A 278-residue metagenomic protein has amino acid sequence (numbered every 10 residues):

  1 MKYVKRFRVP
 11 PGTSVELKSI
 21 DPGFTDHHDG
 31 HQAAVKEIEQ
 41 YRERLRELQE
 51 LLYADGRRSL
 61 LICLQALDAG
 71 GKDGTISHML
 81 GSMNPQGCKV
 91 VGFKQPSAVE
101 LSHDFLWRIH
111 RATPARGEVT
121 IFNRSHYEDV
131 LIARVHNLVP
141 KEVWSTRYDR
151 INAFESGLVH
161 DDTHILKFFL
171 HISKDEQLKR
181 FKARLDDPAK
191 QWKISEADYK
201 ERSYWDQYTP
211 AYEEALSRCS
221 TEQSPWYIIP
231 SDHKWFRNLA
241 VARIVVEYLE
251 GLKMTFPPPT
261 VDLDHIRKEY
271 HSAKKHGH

Functional and structural regions predicted by a protein language model:
M1-R42: Charged, amphipathic alpha-helical linker segments immediately N-terminal to NTP-binding catalytic cores
H28, I132-R150, L158-P210, P257-D264 (+1 more regions): A glycine- and Lys/Arg-enriched "phosphate-lid" helix/loop adjacent to the NTP-binding pocket of small-molecule kinases
H28-E37, Q86-Y148: Conserved nucleotide-sensing/catalytic segment adjacent to the nucleotide-binding pocket in NTP-handling enzymes
R46-Y53: Pre-Walker A adenine-sensing motif
C63-L80: Glycine-rich phosphate-binding P-loop
A69, P96-V99, S125-E128, N137 (+2 more regions): Conserved nucleotide-binding/hydrolysis micro-motifs of P-loop NTPases
G81-V90, K253: Post-Walker A helix-loop "phosphate-sensing" segment adjacent to the P-loop in P-loop NTPases
Y208-E213, S217-H278: NTP-dependent small-molecule kinase module
